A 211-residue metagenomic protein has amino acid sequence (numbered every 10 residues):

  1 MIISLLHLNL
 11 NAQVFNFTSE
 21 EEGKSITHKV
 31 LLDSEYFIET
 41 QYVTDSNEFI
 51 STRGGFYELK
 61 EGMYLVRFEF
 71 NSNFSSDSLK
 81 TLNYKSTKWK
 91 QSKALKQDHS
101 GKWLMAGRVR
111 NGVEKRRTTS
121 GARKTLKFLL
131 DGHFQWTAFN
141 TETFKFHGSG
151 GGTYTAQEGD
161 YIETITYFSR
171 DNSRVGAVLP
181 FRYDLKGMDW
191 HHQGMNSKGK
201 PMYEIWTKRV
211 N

Functional and structural regions predicted by a protein language model:
M1-H7: Bacterial N-terminal signal peptides
L8-S149, I162-N211: Lipid interaction determinants
G151-A156: Beta-propeller blade signature
